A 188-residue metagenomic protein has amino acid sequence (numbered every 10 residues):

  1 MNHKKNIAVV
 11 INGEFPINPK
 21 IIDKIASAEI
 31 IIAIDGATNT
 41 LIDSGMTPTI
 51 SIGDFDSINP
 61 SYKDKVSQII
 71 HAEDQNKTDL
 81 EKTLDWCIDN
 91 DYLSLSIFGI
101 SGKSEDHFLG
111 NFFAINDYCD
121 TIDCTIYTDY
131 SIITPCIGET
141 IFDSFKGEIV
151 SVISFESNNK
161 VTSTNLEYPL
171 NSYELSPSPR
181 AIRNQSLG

Functional and structural regions predicted by a protein language model:
M1-Y62: N-terminal beta-strand-loop-alpha-helix module at the start of alpha/beta ligand-binding or catalytic domains
A28-E29, P48, V66-S67, Y92 (+1 more regions): Short, well-ordered alpha-helix to beta-strand connector turns
I42, I88-L93: Non-catalytic positions within long, well-ordered alpha-helices that form the structural scaffold/packing of enzyme
S67-N90: Short phosphate-binding loop-to-helix
S104-N116: Short Gly/Thr/Asp-enriched flexible loops that form oxyanion-binding sites at enzyme active sites
N116-S144, V150: Class I SAM-dependent methyltransferase SAM-binding "motif I" and its flanking Rossmann-like core
C136-G188: Long, charged alpha-helical interface segments
